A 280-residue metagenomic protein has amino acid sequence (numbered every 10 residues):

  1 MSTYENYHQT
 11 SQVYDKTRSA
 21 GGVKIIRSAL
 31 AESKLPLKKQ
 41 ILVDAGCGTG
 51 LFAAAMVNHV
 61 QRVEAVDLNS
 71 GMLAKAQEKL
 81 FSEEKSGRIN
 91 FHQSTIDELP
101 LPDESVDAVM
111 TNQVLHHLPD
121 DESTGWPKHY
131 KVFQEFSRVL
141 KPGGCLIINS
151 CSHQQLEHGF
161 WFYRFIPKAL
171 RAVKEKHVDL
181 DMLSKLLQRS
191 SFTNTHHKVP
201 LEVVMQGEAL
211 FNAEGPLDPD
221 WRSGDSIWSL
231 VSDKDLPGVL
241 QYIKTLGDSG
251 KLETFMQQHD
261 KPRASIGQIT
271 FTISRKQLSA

Functional and structural regions predicted by a protein language model:
M1-K38, L51-F52, M72-K75, S82-E84: Conserved class I S-adenosyl-L-methionine
V43, T49-E98, K131: Class I SAM-dependent methyltransferase SAM/SAH-binding core
D97-V109: A short acidic, Gly/Pro-enriched loop at the edge of an enzyme's catalytic core that lines a small-molecule cofactor
A108-P127: A short SAM/SAH-binding and catalytic strip from SAM-dependent methyltransferases
P127-P142: A short glycine-rich, Lys/Arg-flanked "PGG" loop and its adjoining helix->strand segment in the class I
C145-K174: Conserved class I S-adenosyl-L-methionine
E175-S190: Short alpha-helix
K198-A280: Conserved Class I S-adenosyl-L-methionine
